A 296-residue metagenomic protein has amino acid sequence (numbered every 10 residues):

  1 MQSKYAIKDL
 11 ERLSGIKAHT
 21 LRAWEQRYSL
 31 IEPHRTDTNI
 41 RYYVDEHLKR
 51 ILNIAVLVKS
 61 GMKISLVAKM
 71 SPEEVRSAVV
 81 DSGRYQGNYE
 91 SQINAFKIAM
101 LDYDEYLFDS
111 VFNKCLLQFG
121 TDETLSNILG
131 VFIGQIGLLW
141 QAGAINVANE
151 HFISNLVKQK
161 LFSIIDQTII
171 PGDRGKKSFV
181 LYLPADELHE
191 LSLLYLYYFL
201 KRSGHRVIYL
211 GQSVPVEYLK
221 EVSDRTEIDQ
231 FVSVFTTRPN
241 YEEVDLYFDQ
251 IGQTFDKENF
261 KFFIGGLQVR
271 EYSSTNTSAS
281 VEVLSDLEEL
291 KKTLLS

Functional and structural regions predicted by a protein language model:
M1, I31-H34, V75-R76, C115 (+3 more regions): A short alpha-helix capping/helix-coil boundary motif
M1-E11: A short, Lys/Arg-rich alpha-helix, primarily the initiator
Y5-A6, H19, L52, Y195 (+2 more regions): Short Gly/charged-rich anion-binding patches and loops
K8, R41, G83, Y182-P184 (+1 more regions): Short, contiguous strand/loop micro-motifs
K8-L10, T20-R22, V111, G134-G137 (+2 more regions): Short low-complexity stretches enriched in small and charged residues
L13, K17-R22, Q26-I169: Long amphipathic alpha-helical segments
A144-N146, F152-S296: C-terminal regulatory/effector modules of DNA-binding transcriptional regulators
